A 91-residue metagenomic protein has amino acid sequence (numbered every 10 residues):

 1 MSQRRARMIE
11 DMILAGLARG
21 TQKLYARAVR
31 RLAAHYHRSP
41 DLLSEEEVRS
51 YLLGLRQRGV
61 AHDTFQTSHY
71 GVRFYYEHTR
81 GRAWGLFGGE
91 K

Functional and structural regions predicted by a protein language model:
M1-S2: A detector for short, charged/polar N-terminal pre-domain segments
R5-K91: N-terminal core-binding DNA-recognition domain of tyrosine recombinases/integrases
